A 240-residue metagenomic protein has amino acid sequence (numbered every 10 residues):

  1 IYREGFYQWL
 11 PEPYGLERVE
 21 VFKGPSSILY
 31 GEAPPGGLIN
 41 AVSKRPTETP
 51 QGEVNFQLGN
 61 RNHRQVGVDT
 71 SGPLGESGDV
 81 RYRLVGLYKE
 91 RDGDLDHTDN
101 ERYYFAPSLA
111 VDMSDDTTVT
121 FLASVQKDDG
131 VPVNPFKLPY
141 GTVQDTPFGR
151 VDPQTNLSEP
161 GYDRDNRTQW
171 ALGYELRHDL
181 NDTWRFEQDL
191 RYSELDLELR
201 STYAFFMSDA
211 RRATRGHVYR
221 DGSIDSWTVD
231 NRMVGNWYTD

Functional and structural regions predicted by a protein language model:
I1-P25, Y30: Periplasmic plug
Y14-E17, I28-F105, M113-T117, W170: Outer-membrane beta-barrel translocator/receptor signature
F22, D69-P73, V85, S108-D112 (+4 more regions): Transmembrane beta-barrel domains of outer membrane proteins
G67, T98-D99, D189-R191, T202-A204: Composition- and surface-driven signal marking solvent-exposed, interaction-prone regions in large proteins
G75-S77, D112-D116, N181-T183, V234 (+1 more regions): Outer-membrane beta-barrel channels and translocator barrels
K89-G93, A106-D112, D116-D179, Y192-I224: Acidic/polar loop-and-plug regions of large Gram-negative outer-membrane beta-barrel proteins
W184-E187, D196: Long, ordered, amphipathic alpha-helical scaffolds
